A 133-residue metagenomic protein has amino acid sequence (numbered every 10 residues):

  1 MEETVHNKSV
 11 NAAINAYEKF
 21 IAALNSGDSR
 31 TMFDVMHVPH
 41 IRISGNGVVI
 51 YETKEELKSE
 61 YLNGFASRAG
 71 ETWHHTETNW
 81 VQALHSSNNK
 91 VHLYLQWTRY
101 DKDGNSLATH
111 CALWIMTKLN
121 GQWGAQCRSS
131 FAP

Functional and structural regions predicted by a protein language model:
M1-V35, I43, E55: Short, low-complexity N-terminal intrinsically disordered segments enriched in polar/charged residues
S29-V81, N89: A solvent-exposed, acidic/Ser-Thr-rich amphipathic alpha-helical stretch
M36-H37, W97-R99, S129: Short beta-strand segments enriched in hydrophobic/aromatic residues within well-folded beta-rich domains
L62-F65, Y94-T98: Short Pro/Gly-enriched beta-strand edge/turn motifs at strand-loop
E77-L84, Q96-R99, C111-T117: Hydrophobic/aromatic beta-strand elements that line small-molecule binding cavities or substrate pockets in beta-rich
A83-V91, M116-W123: A short, structured loop/turn motif at beta-sheet edges
L107-P133: Short beta-strand edge/turn micro-motifs at domain boundaries
